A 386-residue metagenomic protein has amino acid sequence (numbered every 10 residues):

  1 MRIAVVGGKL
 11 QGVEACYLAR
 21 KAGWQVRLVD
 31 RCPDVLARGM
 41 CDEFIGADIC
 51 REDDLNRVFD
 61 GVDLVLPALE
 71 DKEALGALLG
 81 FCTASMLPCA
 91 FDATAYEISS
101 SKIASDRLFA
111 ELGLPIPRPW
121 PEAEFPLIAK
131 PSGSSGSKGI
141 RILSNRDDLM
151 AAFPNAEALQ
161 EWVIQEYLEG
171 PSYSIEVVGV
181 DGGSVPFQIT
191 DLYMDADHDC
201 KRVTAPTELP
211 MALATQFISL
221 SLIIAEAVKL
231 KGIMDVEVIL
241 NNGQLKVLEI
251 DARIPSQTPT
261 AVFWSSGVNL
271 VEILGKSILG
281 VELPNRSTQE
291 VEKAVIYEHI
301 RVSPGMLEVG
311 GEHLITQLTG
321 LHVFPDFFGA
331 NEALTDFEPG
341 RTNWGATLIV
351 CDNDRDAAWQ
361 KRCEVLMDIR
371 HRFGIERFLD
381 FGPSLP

Functional and structural regions predicted by a protein language model:
M1-T94, C351-R355, Q360-S384: ATP-binding N-terminal substructure of ATP-dependent carboxylate-amine bond-forming enzymes
A37-M40, D54-R57, E97-I103, D197-D199 (+1 more regions): Short, charged, surface-exposed secondary-structure boundary motifs
D63-L64, I189, T342: Structural motif
E70-K72, G133-S134, R253: Short glycine-rich anion-binding loops that position phosphate/pyrophosphate groups of nucleotides and phosphorylated
Y96-P171, V180-S184, R202-I223, Q360-L366: Active-site nucleotide/adenylate-binding loops and adjacent lid/helix of ATP-dependent enzymes
S137, D251-S266, A330-E332: Glycine-rich phosphate/pyrophosphate-binding beta-alpha loops
A156-E161, E166-T207, T215-V247, D251-T260 (+2 more regions): Phosphate-binding core of ATP-grasp and ATP-grasp-like enzymes
K276-P386: Peripheral (often C-terminal) accessory segments that flank ATP-dependent C-N-forming ligase machineries
